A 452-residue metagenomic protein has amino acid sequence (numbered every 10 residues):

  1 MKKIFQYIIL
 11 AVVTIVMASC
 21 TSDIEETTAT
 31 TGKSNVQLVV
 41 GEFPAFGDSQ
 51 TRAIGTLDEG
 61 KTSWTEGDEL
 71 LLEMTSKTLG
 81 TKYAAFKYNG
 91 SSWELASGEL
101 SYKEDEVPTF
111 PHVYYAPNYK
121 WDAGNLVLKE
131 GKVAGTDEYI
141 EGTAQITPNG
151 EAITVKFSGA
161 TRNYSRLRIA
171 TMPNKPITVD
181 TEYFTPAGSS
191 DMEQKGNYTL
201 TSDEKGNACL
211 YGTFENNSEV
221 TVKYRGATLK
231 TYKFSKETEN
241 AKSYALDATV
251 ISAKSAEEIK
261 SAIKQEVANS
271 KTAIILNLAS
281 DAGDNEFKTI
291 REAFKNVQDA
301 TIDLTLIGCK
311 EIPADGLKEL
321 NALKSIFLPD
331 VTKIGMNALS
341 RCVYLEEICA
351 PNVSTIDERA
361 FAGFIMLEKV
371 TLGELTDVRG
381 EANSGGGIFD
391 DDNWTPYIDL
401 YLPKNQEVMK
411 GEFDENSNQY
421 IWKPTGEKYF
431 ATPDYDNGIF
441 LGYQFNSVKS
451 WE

Functional and structural regions predicted by a protein language model:
K2-L10, M17-Q265, I365, E452: Sec-type signal peptide cleavage vicinity
F86-Y88, Y119, A144-I146, Y198-S202 (+4 more regions): Assembly/interface hotspot detector across virion components, adhesins/toxins, and nucleic-acid enzymes
N207-Y211, E219-G226, G373, D390-E407 (+1 more regions): Surface-exposed substrate-engagement region within the catalytic domains of secreted or surface-exposed extracellular
L246-I251, Y397-E452: Extracellular/surface-exposed low-complexity segments
I251-F294, W451: N-terminal segments that cap or nucleate solenoid repeat domains
I275-S280, D299-E311, N321-K333, V343-T355 (+3 more regions): Structural signature of tandem-repeat unit edges
I290-F294, I312-L323, I334-Y344, I356-L367 (+4 more regions): Core hydrophobic positions of leucine-rich repeats
